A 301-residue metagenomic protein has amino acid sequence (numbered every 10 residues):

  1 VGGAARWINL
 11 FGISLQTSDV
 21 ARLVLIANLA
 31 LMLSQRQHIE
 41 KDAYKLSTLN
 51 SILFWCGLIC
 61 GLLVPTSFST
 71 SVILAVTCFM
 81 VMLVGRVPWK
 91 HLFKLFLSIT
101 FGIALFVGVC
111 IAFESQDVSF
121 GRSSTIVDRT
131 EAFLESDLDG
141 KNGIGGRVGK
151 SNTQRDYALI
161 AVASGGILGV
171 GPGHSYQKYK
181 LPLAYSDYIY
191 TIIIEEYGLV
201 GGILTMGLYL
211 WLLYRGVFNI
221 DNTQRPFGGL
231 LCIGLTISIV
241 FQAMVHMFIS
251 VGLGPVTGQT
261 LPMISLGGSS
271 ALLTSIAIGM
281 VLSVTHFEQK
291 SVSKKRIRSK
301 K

Functional and structural regions predicted by a protein language model:
V1-K150, T191, E195-G252, I276-M280 (+1 more regions): Hydrophobic alpha-helical transmembrane segments of multi-pass inner membrane proteins, especially in bacterial systems
A4-R6, F11, R129, A163-L168 (+3 more regions): Glycine-rich, flexible loop/turn motifs
N28, A163, I167-G171, E196-L199 (+4 more regions): Short glycine/serine/threonine-biased micro-segments
S67-V72, V170-H174, A184-S186, G254-T257 (+1 more regions): Transmembrane helix boundary and interhelical junction motifs in multipass membrane proteins
G143-T153, G169-H174: Short coil/turn segments at secondary-structure boundaries
D156-V200: Long extracytoplasmic/lumenal interhelical loops at the membrane interface of multi-pass membrane proteins
G254-K294: Transmembrane alpha-helices of multi-pass inner-membrane enzymes
